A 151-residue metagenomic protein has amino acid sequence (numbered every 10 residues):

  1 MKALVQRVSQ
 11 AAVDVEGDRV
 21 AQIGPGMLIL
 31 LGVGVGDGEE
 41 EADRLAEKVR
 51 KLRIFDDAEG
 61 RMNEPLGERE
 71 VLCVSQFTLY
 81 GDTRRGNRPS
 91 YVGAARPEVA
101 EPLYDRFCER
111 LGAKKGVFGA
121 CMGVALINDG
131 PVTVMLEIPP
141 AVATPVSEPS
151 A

Functional and structural regions predicted by a protein language model:
Q6, G32, C73-S75, A125 (+1 more regions): Short beta-strand segments
V8-V13, G36: N-terminal intrinsically disordered, cationic/polar leader segments that include organellar targeting peptides
R19-E68, G81-E109, K114: Compact, glycine-rich, soluble single-domain proteins
L45, V74, V132: Residue-level signal for inorganic ion chemistry
R61-Y80, F118-D129: A short beta-strand-loop-alpha-helix capping motif that often carries His-Thr
Y91-V146: Positively charged, low-complexity, intrinsically disordered RNA-binding extensions
S150: Catalytic-site microenvironment of enzymes that process N-acetyl-hexosamine-containing cell-wall polysaccharides
